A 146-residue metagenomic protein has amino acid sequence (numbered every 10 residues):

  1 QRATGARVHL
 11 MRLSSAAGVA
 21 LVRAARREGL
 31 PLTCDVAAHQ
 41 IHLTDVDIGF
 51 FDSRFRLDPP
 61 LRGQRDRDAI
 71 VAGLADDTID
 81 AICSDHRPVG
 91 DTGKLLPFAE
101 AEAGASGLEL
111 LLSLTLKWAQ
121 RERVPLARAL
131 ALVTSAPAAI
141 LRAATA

Functional and structural regions predicted by a protein language model:
Q1-I82: Histidine/acidic residue-rich metal-binding segments in metalloenzymes
R2-G5, R54, A81, R87-A146: His/Asp/Glu-enriched, well-ordered alpha-helical/loop segment that forms or immediately abuts the divalent-metal
